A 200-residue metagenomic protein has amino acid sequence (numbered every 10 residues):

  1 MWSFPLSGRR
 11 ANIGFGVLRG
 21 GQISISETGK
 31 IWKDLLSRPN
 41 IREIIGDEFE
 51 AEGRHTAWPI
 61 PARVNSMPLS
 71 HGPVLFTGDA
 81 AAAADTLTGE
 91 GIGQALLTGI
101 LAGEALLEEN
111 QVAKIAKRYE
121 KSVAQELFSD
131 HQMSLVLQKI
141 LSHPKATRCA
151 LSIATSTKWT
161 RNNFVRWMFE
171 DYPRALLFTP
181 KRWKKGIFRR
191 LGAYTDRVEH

Functional and structural regions predicted by a protein language model:
M1, G21-A105, Q111: FAD/FMN-dependent oxidoreductases across multiple families
F4-S7: A short, hydrophobic, proline-anchored segment that marks a local hinge/packing element in signaling and regulatory
R9-R10, P73: Structural motif
A11-L18: Short, well-ordered beta-strand elements
E104-H200: C-terminal helical "tail/cap" subdomain of flavin- and related membrane-associated enzymes
